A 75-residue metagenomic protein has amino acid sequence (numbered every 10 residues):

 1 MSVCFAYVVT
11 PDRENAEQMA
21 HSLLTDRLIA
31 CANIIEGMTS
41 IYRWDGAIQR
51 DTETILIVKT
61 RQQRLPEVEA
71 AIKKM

Functional and structural regions predicted by a protein language model:
M1-M75: Positively charged, small/polar-rich N-terminal and surface patches that mediate targeting and assembly and bind
